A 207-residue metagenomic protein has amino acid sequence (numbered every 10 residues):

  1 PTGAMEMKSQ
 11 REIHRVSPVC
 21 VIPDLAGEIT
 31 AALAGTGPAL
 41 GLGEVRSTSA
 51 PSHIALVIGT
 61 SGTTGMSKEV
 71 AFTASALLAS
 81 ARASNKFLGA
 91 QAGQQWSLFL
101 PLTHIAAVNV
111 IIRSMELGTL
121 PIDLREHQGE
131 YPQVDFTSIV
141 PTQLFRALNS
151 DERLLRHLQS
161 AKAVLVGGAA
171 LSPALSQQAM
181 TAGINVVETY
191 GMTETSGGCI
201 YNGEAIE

Functional and structural regions predicted by a protein language model:
P1-T48: Carrier-protein-dependent adenylate-forming modules in NRPS/ANL systems
T2, F72-A79, Q95-A147: AMP-binding/adenylate-forming
P23-A31, T36, S84-N85, T103-L117: Hydrophobic alpha-helical segments in the ANL/AMP-binding
L40-I58, Q91-Q94: Conserved pre-ATP/AMP-binding loop-to-beta segment of ANL
H53-R82, G89: Conserved AMP-binding A3 loop
T60-T63, W96, I111, T137 (+3 more regions): Conserved S/T- and glycine-rich ATP-binding loop of Class I adenylate-forming
K86-A90, L155-R156: Glycine-rich helix-loop-beta junction characteristic of Rossmann-like nucleotide cofactor-binding loops
S150-A205: Gly/Ser/Thr-rich phosphate-binding loop
